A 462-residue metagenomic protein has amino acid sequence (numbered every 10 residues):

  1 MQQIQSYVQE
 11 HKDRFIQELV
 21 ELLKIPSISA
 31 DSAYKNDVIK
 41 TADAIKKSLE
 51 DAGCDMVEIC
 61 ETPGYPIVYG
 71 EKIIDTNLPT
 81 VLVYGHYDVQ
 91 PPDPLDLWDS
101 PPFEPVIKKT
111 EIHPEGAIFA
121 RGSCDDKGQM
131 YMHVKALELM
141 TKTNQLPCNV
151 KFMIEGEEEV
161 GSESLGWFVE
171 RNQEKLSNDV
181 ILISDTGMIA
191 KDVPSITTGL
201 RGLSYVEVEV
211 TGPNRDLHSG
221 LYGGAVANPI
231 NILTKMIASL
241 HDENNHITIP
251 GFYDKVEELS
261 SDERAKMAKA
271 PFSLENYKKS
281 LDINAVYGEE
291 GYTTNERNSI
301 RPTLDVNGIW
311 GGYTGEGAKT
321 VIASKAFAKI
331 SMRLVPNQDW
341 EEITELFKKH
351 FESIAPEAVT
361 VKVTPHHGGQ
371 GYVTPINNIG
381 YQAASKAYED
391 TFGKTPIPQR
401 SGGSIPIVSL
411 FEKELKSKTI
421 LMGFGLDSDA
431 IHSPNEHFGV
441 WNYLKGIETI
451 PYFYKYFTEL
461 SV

Functional and structural regions predicted by a protein language model:
M1-L95, K325: N-terminal helical capping/dimerization or prosegment-like subdomains of hydrolases acting on amide or phosphate bonds
L78-K151, K445: Active-site metal-coordination/substrate-binding segment of hydrolases, especially metallo-dependent peptidases
Y87-D88, L240, N244, K349-A358: A common structural junction motif
Y87-V89, M153-S162, S184-I189, G212-N214 (+2 more regions): Acidic, glycine-rich active-site loops and adjacent beta-strand->loop/helix elements that engage anionic groups
G122-G199, S461-V462: Acidic/histidine-rich catalytic neighborhood of metal-dependent amide-processing enzymes
A190, T248-K325, N337-L346, I354 (+1 more regions): An extended, acidic, His-containing surface patch that forms the Zn2+-binding/catalytic region of metallohydrolases
S195-T211: Flexible glycine/proline-rich, aromatic-decorated loop/lid segments
P213-D216, G220-Y277: Polar, glycine-rich mid-to-C-terminal structural blocks that act as macromolecule-binding/assembly scaffolds
